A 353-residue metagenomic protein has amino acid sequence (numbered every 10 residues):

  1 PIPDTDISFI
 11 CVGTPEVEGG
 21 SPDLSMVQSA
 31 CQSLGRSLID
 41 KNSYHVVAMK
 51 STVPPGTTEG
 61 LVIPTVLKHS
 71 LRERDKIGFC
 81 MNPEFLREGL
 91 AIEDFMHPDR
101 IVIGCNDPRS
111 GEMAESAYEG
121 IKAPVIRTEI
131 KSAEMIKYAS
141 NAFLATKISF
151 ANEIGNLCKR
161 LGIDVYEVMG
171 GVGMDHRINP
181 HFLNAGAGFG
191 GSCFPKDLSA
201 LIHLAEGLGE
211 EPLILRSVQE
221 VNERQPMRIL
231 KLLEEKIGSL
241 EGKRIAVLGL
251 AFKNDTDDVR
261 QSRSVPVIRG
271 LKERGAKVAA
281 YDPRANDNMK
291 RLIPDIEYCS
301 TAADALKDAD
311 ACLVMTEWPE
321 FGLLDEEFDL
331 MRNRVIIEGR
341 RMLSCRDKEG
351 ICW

Functional and structural regions predicted by a protein language model:
P1-W353: Structural/interface elements that position substrates and couple domains in central-metabolism enzymes
